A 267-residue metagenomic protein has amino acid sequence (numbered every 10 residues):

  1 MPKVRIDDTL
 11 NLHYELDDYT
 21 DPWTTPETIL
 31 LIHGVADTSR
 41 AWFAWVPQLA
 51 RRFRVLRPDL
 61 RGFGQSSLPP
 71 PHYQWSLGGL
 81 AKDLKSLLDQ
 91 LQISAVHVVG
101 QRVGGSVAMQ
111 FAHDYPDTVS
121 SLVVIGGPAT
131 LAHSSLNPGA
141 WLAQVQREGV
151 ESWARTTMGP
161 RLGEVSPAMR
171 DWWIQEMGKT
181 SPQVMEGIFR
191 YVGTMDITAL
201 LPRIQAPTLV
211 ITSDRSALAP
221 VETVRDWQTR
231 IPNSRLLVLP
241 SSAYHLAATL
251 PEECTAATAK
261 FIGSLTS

Functional and structural regions predicted by a protein language model:
L10-P69, Y73: Conserved HGGG/HGGXW glycine-rich cap/lid loop of the alpha/beta-hydrolase fold
H33-V35, V96, G100-R102: Conserved alpha/beta-hydrolase "nucleophile elbow" surrounding the catalytic nucleophile
D59, H97, S120-V123: Residue in the alpha/beta-hydrolase core beta-strand immediately N-terminal to the catalytic nucleophile
G78-V96: Conserved acidic catalytic loop of the alpha/beta-hydrolase fold
S106-D114, T118-G149: Flexible "cap/lid" loop of the alpha/beta hydrolase fold
T130-S135, E148-R203: Conserved alpha/beta-hydrolase catalytic His-Asp/Glu region
Q205-Y244, A248: Conserved loop-alpha-helix segment in the C-terminal half of the alpha/beta-hydrolase fold that carries the catalytic
A248-K260: Post-His helix in hydrolase/transferase enzymes
